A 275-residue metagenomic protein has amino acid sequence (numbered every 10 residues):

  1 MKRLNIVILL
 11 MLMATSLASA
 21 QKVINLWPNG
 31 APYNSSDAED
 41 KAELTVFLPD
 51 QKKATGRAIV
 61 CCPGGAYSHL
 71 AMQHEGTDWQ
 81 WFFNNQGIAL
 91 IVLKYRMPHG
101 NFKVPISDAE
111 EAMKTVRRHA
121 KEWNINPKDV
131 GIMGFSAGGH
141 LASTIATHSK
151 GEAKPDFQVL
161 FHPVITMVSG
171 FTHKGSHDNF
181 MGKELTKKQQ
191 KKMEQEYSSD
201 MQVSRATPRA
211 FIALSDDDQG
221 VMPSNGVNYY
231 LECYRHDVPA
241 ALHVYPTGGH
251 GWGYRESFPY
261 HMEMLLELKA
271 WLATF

Functional and structural regions predicted by a protein language model:
M1-V23: Bacterial Sec-dependent N-terminal signal peptides
N29, M167-Q202: Mobile cap/lid helix-loop segments that gate and shape the active-site cleft of serine hydrolases
D37, T45-F47, A213, V227-F275: C-terminal catalytic histidine-bearing segment of alpha/beta-hydrolase fold enzymes
T55-G64: Short beta-strand element of the alpha/beta-hydrolase
A71-W79, I91-P127, R255-E263: Catalytic nucleophile-loop/oxyanion-hole region of alpha/beta-hydrolase and closely related hydrolase-like folds
E111-S176, E194: Primarily recognizes the serine-hydrolase "nucleophile elbow" in alpha/beta-hydrolase and SGNH/GDSL folds
A206, F211-L214, D218: Short beta-strand/loop motif that positions the catalytic acidic residue of the alpha/beta-hydrolase fold
Q219-N225: Conserved alpha/beta-hydrolase "acid-adjacent" motif
